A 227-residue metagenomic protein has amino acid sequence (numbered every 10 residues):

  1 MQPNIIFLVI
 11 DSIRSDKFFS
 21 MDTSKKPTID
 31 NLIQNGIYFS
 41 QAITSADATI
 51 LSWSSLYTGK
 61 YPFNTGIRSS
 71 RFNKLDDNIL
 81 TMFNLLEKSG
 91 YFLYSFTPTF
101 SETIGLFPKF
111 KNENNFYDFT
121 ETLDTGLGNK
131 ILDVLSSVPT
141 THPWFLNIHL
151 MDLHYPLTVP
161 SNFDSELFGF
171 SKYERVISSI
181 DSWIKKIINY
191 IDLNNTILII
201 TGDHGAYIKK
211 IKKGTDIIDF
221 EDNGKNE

Functional and structural regions predicted by a protein language model:
M1-E227: Catalytic domains that recognize anionic headgroups
